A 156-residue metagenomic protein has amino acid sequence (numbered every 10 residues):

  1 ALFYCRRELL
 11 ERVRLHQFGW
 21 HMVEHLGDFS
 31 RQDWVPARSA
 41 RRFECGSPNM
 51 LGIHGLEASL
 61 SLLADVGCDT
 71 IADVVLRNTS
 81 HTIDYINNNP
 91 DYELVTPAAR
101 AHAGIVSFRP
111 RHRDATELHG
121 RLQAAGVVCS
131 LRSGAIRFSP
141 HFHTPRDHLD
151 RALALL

Functional and structural regions predicted by a protein language model:
C5-V74, S80: Active-site C-terminal subdomain of aminotransferase-like
R7, P110-H112, F142: Non-catalytic surface loops within mature trypsin-like serine protease
A40, A101-I105, S133-R137: Short, solvent-exposed beta-strand edge segments and adjacent coil->beta transition regions
G46, T96, F108, F138-S139: Thr-Gly-centered strand-to-loop micro-motif
L60-L63, I86, L156: Hydrophobic residues within well-ordered, non-membrane alpha-helices that form the packing/core of soluble catalytic
C68, D73-S80, I86-A125: Conserved PLP-binding catalytic core of the aspartate aminotransferase-like
D114-L156: PLP-dependent enzyme catalytic core of the Aspartate aminotransferase-like
